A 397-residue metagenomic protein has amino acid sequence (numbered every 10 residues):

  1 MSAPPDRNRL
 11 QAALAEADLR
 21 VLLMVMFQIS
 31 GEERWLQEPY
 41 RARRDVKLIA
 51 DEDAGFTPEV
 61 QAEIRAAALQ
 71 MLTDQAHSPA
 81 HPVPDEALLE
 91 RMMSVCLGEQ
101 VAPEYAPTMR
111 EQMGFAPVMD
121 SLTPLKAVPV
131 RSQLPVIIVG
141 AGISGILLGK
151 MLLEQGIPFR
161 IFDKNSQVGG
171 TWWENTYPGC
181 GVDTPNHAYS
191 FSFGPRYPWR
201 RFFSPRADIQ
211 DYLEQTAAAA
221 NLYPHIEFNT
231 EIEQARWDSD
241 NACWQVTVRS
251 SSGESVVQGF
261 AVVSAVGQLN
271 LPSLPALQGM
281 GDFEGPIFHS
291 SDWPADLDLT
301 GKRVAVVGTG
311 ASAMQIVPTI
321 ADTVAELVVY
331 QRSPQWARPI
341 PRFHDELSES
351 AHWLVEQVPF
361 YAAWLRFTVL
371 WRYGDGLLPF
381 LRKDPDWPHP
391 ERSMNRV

Functional and structural regions predicted by a protein language model:
M1-L134, S255, S273-S291: Extreme N-terminal leader/targeting segments of oxidoreductases
M24-S30, A50-G55, G169-G181, G281 (+2 more regions): Phosphate-binding glycine-rich loops and adjacent basic patches that engage nucleotide phosphates, nucleic-acid
T57-Q112, R201-L269: Feature captures the FAD/FMN-dependent oxidoreductase FAD-binding
Q61, A67-M71, H187-A217, N221 (+1 more regions): Conserved N-terminal/central alpha/beta ligand/cofactor-binding core
A68, M92-L97, V101-A102, M109 (+8 more regions): Long, contiguous hydrophobic alpha-helical segments, chiefly transmembrane helices and signal peptides
P124-E227: Glycine- and small hydrophobic-enriched segments that form the cores of compact globular domains
K126-Q133, I138-A141, I146-E154, P158-V168 (+1 more regions): Rossmann-like dinucleotide-binding core of oxidoreductases
T176-A220, E233-C243, T247, A261 (+3 more regions): Catalytic cores of eukaryotic secretory-pathway lumenal/extracellular enzymes that build and remodel glycoconjugates
